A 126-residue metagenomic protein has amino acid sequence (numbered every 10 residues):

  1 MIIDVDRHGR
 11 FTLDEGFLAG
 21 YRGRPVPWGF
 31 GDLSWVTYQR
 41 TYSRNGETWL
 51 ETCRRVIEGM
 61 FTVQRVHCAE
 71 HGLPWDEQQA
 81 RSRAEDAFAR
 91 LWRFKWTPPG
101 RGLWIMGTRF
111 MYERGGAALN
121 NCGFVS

Functional and structural regions predicted by a protein language model:
M1-S126: Extended catalytic cores of very large enzyme megasubunits
